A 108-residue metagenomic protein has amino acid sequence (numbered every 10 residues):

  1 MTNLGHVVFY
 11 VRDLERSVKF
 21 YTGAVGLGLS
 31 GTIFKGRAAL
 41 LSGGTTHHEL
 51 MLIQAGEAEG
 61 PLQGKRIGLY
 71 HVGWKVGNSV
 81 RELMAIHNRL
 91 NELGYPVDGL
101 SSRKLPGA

Functional and structural regions predicted by a protein language model:
M1-E15, L69-W74: N-terminal beta-strand motif that seeds the catalytic metal site of vicinal oxygen chelate
H6, H47-L50, H71, R103: Histidine-centered active-site/metal-ligand motif
F9-A55: Core segments of cupin and vicinal oxygen chelate
R16-S17, V80-A85: Short, conserved charged micro-motifs
S17, Y21, V72, L90: Hydrophobic pocket/interface hotspot
R37-A39, Y70, G107-A108: Short beta-strand micro-motifs in enzyme catalytic cores
E57-Q63: Short beta-strand/turn micro-motifs at beta-sheet edges
H87-A108: Vicinal oxygen chelate
